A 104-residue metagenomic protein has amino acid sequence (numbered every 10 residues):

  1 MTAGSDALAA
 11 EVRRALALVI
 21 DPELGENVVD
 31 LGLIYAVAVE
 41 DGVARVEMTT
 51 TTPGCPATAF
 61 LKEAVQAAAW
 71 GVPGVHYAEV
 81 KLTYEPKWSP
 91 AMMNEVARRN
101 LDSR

Functional and structural regions predicted by a protein language model:
M1-R104: Domain-level signature for proteins that mediate thiol-based redox and metal-cofactor handling
